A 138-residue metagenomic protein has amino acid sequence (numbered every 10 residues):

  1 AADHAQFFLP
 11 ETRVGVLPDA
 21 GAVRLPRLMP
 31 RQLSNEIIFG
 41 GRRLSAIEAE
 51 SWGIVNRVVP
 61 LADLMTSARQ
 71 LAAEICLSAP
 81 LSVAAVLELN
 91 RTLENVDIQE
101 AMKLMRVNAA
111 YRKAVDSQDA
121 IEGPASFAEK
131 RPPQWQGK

Functional and structural regions predicted by a protein language model:
A1-A5, V55-M102, W135-K138: C-terminal long alpha-helix characteristic of the crotonase
A1-I38, S51-W52, S67, L71: CoA-thioester-processing core
A22, R31-S34, A72, S82-V86 (+2 more regions): A general structural signal for well-ordered alpha-helical segments in protein cores
L25, A49, V86, F127: Terminal peptide-recognition signature
P30, P60-L61, D116: Helix-capping/helix-break motifs at membrane-protein junctions, especially on the cytosolic side just before or after
I37-I38, L89, L93-E94, A109-V115: Helix-loop "lid/cap" segments that line or gate small-molecule binding pockets
G41-E48: Acidic, divalent-metal-coordinating active-site segment for phosphoryl/phosphodiester hydrolysis, typified by short
A125-K138: Terminal low-complexity tails and localization/encapsulation signals of metabolic enzymes
